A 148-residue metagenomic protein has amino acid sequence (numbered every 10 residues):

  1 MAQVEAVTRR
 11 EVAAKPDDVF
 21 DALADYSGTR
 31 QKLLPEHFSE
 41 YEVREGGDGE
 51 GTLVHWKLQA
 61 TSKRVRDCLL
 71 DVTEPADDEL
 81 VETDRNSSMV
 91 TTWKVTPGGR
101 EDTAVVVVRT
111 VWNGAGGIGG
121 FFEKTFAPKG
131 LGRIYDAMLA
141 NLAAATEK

Functional and structural regions predicted by a protein language model:
M1-G47: Hydrophobic ligand-binding cavity/cleft-lining segments
Q3-E11, F38, L53, D67 (+3 more regions): Intrinsic-disorder/low-complexity, polar/charged segments enriched in Ser/Thr/Lys/Arg/Asp/Glu/Gln
V12, L58, T110-W112: Hydrophobic beta-strand positions in extracellular immunoglobulin-like domains
A13-D17, G46-G49, T73-D78, K94-V105 (+1 more regions): A short, structured loop/turn motif at beta-sheet edges
K15-D18, A22, G130, I134 (+1 more regions): Short amphipathic alpha-helical segments
E40-S88, A137-K148: Glycine-rich portal/gate segments that line the openings of hydrophobic small-molecule binding cavities
T83-D136: Beta-strand/loop substructures that line and gate deep hydrophobic ligand-binding cavities in soluble
